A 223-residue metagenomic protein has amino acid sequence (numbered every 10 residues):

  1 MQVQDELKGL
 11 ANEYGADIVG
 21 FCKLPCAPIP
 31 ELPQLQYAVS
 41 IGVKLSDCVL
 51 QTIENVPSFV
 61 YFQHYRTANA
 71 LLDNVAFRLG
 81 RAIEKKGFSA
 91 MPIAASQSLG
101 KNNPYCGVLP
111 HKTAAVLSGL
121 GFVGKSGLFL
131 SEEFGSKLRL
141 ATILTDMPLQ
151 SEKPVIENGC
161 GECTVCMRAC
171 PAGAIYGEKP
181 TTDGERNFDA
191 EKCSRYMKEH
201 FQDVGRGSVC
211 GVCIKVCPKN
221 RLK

Functional and structural regions predicted by a protein language model:
M1-A68, N74: Non-catalytic, usually N-terminal nucleic-acid engagement modules in DNA/RNA processing proteins
A27-I29, T67-K223: Catalytic cores of enzyme domains
